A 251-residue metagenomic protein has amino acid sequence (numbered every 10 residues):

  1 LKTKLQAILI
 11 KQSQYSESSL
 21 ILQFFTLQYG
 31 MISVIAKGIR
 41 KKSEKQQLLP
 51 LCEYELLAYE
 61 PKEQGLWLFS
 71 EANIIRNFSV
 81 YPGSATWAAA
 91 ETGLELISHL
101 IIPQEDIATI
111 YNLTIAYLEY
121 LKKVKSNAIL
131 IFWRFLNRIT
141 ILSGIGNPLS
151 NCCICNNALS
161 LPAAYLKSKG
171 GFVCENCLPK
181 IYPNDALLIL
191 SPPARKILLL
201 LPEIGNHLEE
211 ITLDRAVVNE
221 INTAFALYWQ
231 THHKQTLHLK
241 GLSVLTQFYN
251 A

Functional and structural regions predicted by a protein language model:
L1-I21, F25-A251: Non-catalytic alpha-helical scaffolds and adjoining flexible linkers that form interface surfaces for assembly
